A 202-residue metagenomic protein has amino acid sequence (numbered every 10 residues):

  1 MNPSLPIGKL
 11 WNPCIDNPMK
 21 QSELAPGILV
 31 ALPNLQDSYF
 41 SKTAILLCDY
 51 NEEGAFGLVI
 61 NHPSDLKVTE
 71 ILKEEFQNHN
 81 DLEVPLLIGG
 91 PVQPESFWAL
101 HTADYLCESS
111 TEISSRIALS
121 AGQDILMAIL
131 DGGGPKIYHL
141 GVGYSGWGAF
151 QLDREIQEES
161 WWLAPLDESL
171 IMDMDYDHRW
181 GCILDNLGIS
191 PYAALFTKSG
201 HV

Functional and structural regions predicted by a protein language model:
I7-L140, Y144-V202: A short aromatic-anchored loop/beta-hairpin motif
